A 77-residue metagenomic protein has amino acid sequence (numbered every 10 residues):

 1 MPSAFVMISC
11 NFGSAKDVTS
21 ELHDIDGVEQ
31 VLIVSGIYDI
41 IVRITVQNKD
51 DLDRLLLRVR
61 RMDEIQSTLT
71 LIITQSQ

Functional and structural regions predicted by a protein language model:
M1-Q77: A compositional/biophysical signature of low hydrophobicity enriched in polar/charged and small residues
